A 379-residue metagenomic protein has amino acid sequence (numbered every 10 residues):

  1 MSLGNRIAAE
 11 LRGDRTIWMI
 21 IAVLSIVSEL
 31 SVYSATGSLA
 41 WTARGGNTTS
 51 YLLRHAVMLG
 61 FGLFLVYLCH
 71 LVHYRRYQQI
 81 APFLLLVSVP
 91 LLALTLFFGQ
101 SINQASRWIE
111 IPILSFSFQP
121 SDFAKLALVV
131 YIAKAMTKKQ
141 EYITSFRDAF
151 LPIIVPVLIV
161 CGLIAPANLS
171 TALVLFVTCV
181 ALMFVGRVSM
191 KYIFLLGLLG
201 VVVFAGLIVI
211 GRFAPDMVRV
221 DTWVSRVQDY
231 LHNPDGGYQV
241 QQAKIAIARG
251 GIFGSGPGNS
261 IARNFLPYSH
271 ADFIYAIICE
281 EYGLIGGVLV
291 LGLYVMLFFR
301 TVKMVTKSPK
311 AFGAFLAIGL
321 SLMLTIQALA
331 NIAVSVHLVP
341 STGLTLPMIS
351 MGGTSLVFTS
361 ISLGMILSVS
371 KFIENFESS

Functional and structural regions predicted by a protein language model:
M1-I7, L11, L329-S379: A juxtamembrane structural motif centered on a specific transmembrane helix
A9-G13, S145, A149-F150, R263-L266 (+1 more regions): Helix-boundary and loop/linker segments of multi-pass membrane transporters
I20-A22, I26, R44-G236, A276-V334 (+2 more regions): Hydrophobic alpha-helical transmembrane segments of multi-pass inner membrane proteins, especially in bacterial systems
V23-G37: Alpha-helical transmembrane segments of multi-pass membrane proteins
Y33-T48: Inter-helical loop and helix-membrane interface segments of multi-pass membrane transporters/permeases
N168-L173, S255-G258, S269-A271, V288 (+3 more regions): Transmembrane helix boundary and interhelical junction motifs in multipass membrane proteins
G237-F253, G258: Extracytosolic (periplasmic/ER-lumenal) interhelical loops and adjacent juxtamembrane/interface segments of multi-pass
G251-I285, F312: Long extracytoplasmic/lumenal interhelical loops at the membrane interface of multi-pass membrane proteins
